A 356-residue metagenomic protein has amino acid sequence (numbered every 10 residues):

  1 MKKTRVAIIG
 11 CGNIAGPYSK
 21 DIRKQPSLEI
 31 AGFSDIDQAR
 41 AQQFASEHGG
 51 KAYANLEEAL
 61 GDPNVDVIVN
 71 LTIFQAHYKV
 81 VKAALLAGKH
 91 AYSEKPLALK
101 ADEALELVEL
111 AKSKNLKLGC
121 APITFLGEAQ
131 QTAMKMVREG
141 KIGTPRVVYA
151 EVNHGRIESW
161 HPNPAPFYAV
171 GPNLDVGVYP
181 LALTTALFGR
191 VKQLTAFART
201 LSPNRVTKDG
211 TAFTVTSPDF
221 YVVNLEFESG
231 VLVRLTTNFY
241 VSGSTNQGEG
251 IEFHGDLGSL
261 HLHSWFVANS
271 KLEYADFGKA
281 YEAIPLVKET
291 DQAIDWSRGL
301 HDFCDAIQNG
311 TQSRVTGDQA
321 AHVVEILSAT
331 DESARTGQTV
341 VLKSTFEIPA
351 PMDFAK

Functional and structural regions predicted by a protein language model:
M1-H48: N-terminal Rossmann-like dinucleotide-binding module
M1-K3, I8, V67-V69, L105 (+1 more regions): C-terminal helix-rich "cap/oligomerization" subdomain common to oxidoreductases
I36, T290-L300: Active-site loop of classical SDR/Rossmann-like NAD(P)-dependent oxidoreductases, centered on the catalytic Tyr-X3-Lys
G50-L56: Conserved SAM-binding strand-loop segment of SAM-dependent methyltransferases
A54, S93, L118-C120, Y149 (+2 more regions): Hydrophobic residues in well-ordered beta-strands that form the structural core
V67, I73-F74, Y78-F125, G140: Beta-strand-loop-alpha-helix segment that lines the small-molecule cofactor/substrate pocket of alpha/beta enzymes
T124-V215, G337: Predominantly a Rossmann-like dinucleotide-binding segment in NAD(P)-dependent oxidoreductases
A182-K271, S297-T311, T345-K356: Contiguous beta-strand/loop segments that form the cofactor/metal-binding neighborhood of enzyme cores
